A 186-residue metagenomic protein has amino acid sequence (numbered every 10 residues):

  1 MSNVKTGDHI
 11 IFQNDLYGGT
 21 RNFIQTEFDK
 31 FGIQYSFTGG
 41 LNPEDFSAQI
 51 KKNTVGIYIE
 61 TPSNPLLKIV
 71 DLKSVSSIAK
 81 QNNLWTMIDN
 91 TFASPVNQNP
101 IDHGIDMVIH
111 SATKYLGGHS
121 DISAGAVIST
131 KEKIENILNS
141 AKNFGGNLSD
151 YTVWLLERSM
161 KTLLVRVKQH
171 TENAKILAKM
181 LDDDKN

Functional and structural regions predicted by a protein language model:
M1-D184: Conserved PLP-enzyme active-site core in the AAT-like
